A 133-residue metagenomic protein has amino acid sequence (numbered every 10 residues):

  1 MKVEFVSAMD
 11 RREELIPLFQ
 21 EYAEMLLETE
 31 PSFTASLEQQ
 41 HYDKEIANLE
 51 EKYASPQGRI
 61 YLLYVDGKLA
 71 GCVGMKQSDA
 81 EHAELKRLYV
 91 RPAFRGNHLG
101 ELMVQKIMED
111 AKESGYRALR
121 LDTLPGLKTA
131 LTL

Functional and structural regions predicted by a protein language model:
E4-K86, R91-P92, V104-K106, D110: Acetyl-CoA-dependent GNAT
D10, D122-P125: Short beta->alpha linker loops
L27, P31, Y61-L62, N97 (+2 more regions): Short linear functional motifs in flexible/disordered or boundary regions
Q39, S78, Y116, K128-T129: Generic secretory/membrane-interface signal
N97, E101, E113, P125-L133: Conserved active-site alpha-helix within GNAT-family acetyltransferase domains
V104, A111-T123: Conserved GNAT acetyl-CoA-binding A-motif
